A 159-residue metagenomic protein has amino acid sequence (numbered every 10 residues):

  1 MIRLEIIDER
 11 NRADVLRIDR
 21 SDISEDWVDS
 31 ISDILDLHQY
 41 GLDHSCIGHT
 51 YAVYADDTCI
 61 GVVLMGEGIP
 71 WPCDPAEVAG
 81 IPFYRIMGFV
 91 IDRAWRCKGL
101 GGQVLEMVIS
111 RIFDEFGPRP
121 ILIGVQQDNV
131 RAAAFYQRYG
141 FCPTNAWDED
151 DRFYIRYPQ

Functional and structural regions predicted by a protein language model:
I2-A94, L105, R111-E115, N145-E149: Acetyl-CoA-dependent GNAT
I18, G80-F83, P118-A133, Q137-Q159: C-terminal "cap" of GNAT-fold acetyltransferases
I60, K98-L100, I123: Short glycine-rich loop/turn motifs that provide flexible caps or phosphate-binding loops at active sites
G88, D92-E106, Q127-A134, R138: Conserved glycine-rich acetyl-CoA-binding loop
K98, E115-R119: Short coil/turn segments at alpha/beta junctions that flank glycine-rich nucleotide-binding fingerprints
